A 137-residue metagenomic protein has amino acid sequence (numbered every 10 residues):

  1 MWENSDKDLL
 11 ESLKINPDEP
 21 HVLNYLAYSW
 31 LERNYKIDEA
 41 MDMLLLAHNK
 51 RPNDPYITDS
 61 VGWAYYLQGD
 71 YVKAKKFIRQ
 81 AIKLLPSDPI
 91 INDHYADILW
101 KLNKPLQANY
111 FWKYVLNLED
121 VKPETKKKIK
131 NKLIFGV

Functional and structural regions predicted by a protein language model:
M1-E11, R33-L46, Q68-Q80, N103-F111: Structural signature of tandem alpha-helical TPR/SEL1-like repeats, specifically the intra-repeat loop/turn
I15, K50, K83-L84, L118: Structural marker of alpha-solenoid helical repeat scaffolds
D18, N53, S87, V121-K122: Short coil loop/turn residues that delineate tetratricopeptide repeat
H21-Y25, Y56-S60, I90-H94, Y110 (+1 more regions): Alpha-solenoid helical repeat scaffolds
A27, A81: Bacterial c-di-GMP phosphodiesterase catalytic domain signature
E32-R33, L67, K101, K132-G136: Register position in tetratricopeptide repeats
W100-P123: TPR/TPR-like (Sel1-like) alpha-helical repeat modules
